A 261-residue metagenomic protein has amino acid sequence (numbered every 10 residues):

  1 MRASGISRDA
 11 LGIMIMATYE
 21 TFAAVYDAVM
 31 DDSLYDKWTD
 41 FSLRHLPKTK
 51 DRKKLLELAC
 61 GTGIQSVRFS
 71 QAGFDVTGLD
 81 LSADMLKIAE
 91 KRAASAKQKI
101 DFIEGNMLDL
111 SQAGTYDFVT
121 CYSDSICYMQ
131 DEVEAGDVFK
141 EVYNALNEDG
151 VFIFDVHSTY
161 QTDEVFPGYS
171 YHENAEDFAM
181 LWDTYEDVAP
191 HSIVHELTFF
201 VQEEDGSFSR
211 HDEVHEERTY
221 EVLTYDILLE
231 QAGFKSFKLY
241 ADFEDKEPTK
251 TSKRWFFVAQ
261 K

Functional and structural regions predicted by a protein language model:
I13-D51: Conserved class I S-adenosyl-L-methionine
R52-G61: Conserved class I S-adenosyl-L-methionine
I64-D109: Class I SAM-dependent methyltransferase SAM/SAH-binding core
L108-F118: A short acidic, Gly/Pro-enriched loop at the edge of an enzyme's catalytic core that lines a small-molecule cofactor
D117-V133: A short SAM/SAH-binding and catalytic strip from SAM-dependent methyltransferases
G136-E148: A short glycine-rich, Lys/Arg-flanked "PGG" loop and its adjoining helix->strand segment in the class I
I153-T224: SAM-dependent methyltransferase
E216-K261: C-terminal lobe and adjacent flexible extensions of AdoMet/dcAdoMet transferase-like proteins
